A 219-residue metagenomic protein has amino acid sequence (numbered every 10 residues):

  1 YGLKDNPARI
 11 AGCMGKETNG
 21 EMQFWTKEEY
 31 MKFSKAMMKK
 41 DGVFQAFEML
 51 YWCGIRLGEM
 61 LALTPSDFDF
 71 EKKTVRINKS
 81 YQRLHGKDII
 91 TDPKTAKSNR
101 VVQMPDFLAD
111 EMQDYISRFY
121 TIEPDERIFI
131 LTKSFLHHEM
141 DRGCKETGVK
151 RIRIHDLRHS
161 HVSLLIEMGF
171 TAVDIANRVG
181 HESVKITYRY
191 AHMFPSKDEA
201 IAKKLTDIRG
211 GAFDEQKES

Functional and structural regions predicted by a protein language model:
Y1-P7, F70-K73, K79, S117-I122 (+1 more regions): Proline-centered turn/helix-capping motifs that create local helix->coil transitions or kinks
L3-L63, E71, F107, I122 (+2 more regions): Basic, Lys/Arg- and aromatic-enriched nucleic-acid-binding interface segment
N19-M22, M37-M38, I89-N99, E126-T132 (+1 more regions): Short, contiguous acidic/charged loop-to-helix segments that flank catalytic cores in large enzymes
F24, Y81, A109, A172 (+1 more regions): Catalytic-site neighborhood detector that most strongly recognizes the C-terminal catalytic loop/helix of tyrosine
K27-M31, S80-R83, P105-K150: Active-site/catalytic core of tyrosine-dependent DNA strand-transfer enzymes
G42, E48, W52, G58-E59 (+4 more regions): C-terminal catalytic core of tyrosine-transesterase DNA break-rejoin enzymes
K72, H85, T91-N99, Q103-L108 (+1 more regions): C-terminal secondary-structure termini that scaffold catalytic or DNA-interacting sites
